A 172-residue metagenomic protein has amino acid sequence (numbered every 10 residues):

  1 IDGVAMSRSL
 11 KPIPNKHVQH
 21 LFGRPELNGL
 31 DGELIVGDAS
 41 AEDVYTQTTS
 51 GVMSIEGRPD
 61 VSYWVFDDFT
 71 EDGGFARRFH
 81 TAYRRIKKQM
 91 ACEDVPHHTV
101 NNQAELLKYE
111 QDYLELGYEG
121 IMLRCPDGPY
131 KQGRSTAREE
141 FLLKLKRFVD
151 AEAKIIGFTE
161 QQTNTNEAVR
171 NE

Functional and structural regions predicted by a protein language model:
I1-E33, S135-E172: Classical nucleotidyltransferase
I1-E93: Covalent nucleotidyltransferase
N15, G74, N101-L106, E167: Intrinsic-disorder/low-complexity, polar/charged segments
S54-P59, D112-G117, N166-R170: Short, surface-exposed loop and linker segments with low hydrophobicity and enrichment for Pro/Ser/Thr
T70, K87, L114, T159-T163: Hydrophobic/aromatic-lined pockets within catalytic cores
G73, Y130, T163: Conserved protein kinase catalytic core
F75, A91, E115, E119-M122 (+1 more regions): Intrinsically disordered or highly flexible coil/loop and linker segments, enriched in small and charged/polar residues
H97-E160: Amphipathic alpha-helical
